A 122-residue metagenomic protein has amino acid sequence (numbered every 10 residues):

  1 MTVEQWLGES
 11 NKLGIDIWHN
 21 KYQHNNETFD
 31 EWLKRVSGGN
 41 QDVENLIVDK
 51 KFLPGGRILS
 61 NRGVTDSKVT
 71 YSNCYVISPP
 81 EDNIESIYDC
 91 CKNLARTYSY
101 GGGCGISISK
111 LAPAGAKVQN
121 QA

Functional and structural regions predicted by a protein language model:
M1-A122: Extended catalytic cores of very large enzyme megasubunits
